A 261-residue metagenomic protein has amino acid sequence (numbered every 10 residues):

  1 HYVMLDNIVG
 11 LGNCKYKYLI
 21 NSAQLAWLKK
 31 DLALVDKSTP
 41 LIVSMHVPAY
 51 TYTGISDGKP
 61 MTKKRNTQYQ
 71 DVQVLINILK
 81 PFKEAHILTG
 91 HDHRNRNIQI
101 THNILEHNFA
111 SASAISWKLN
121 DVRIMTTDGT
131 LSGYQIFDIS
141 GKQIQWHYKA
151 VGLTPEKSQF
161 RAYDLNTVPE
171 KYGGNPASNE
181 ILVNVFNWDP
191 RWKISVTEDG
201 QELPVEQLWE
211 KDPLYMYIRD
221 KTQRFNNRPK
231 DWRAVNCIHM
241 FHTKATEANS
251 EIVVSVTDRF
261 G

Functional and structural regions predicted by a protein language model:
H1, Q143-I144, I252: Hydrophobic residues embedded in beta-strands of well-ordered beta-sheets
V3, G12-E106, N179: His/acidic metal-ligating clusters that form di-metal
N7, M45-V47, Y148: A cross-domain feature marking catalytic cores of carbohydrate-active enzymes and several ubiquitous metabolic/repair
V9-L11, A112-S113: Active-site/binding-pocket entry motifs
N13-K15, T53, S116, H147 (+3 more regions): Short acidic, gly/pro-rich beta-turn/loop elements at beta-sheet edges and active-site/ligand-binding grooves
P60-V168, E202-P204, K221-Q223: Conserved beta-sheet core of the metallophosphoesterase superfamily
F160-G261: Long, low-complexity serine/threonine/glycine- and acidic-rich segments characteristic of extracellular
